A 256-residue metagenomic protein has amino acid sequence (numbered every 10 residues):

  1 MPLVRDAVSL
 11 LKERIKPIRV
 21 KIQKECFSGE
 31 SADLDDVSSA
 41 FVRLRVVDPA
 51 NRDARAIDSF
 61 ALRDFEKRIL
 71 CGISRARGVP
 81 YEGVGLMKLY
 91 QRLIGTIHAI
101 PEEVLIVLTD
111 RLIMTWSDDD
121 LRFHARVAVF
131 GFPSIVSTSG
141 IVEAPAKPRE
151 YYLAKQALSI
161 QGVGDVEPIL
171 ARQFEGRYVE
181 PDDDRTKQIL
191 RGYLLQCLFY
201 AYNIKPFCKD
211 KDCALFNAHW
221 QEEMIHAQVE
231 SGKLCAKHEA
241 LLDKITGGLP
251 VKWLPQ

Functional and structural regions predicted by a protein language model:
M1-S117: Propeptide-to-catalytic entry region of secreted or membrane-anchored zinc metalloproteases
R14, I18, C197, A201-K205: Solvent-exposed amphipathic alpha-helical surface segments
A99-I135, S139-I141: Aromatic- and glycine-enriched beta-alpha-beta binding-site module
H124-E143, P148-D184, Y202-Q256: Metalloprotease/metallohydrolase-associated module, dominated by Zn2+-dependent proteases
D183-Y202: Short alpha-helix carrying the canonical HExxH Zn2+-binding catalytic motif
